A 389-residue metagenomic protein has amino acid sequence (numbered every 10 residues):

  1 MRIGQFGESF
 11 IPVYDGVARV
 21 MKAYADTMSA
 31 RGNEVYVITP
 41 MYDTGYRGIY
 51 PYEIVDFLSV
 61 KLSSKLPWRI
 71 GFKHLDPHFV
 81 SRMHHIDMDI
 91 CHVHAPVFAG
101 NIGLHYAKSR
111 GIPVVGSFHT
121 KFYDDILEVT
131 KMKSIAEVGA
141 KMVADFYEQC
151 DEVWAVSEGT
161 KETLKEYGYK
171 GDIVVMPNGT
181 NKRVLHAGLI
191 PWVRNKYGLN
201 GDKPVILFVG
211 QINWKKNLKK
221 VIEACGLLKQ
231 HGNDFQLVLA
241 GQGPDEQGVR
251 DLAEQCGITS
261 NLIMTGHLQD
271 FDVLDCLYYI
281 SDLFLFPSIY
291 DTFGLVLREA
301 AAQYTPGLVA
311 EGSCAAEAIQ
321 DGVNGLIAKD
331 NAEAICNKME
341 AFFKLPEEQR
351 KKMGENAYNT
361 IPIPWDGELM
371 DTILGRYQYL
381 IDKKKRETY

Functional and structural regions predicted by a protein language model:
T39, V55-L58, K141-L189: Donor nucleotide-sugar binding/catalytic pocket of nucleotide-sugar-dependent glycosyltransferases
D125, G312-G322, L326-I327: Short acidic/histidine- and often glycine-rich active-site loop of Leloir-type glycosyltransferases that engages
H186-L199: A short helix/loop element that forms part of the nucleotide-sugar donor recognition site in Leloir-type
Q247-L268: Nucleotide-activated donor-binding/catalytic signature segment of Leloir-type glycosyltransferases, i.e., the conserved
H267, D275-S281: Short alpha-helical donor nucleotide-sugar binding micro-motif in glycosyltransferases
I289: Aromatic "clamp/platform" in nucleotide-sugar-dependent glycosyltransferases that forms part of the donor/acceptor
P306-A310: Short hydrophobic beta-strand element within catalytic cores of glycosyltransferases and related nucleotide-activated
D321-G322, L326-E333, A341-E347: Conserved acidic donor-binding segment of nucleotide-sugar-dependent glycosyltransferases
